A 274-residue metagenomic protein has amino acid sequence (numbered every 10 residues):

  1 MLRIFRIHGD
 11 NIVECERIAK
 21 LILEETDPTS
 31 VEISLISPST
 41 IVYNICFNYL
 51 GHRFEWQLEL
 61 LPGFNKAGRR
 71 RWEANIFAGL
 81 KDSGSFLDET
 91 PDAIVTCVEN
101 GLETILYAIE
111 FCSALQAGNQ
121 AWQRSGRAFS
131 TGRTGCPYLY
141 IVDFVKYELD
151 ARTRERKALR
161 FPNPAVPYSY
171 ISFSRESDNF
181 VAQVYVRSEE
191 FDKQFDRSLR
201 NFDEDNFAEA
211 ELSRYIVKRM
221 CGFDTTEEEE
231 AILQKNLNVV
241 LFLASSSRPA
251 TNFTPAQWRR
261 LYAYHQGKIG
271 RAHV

Functional and structural regions predicted by a protein language model:
M1-T29: Charged, often low-complexity linker/regulatory segments
G9-N11, V95-E99, F111-L115: Short, flexible loop/turn elements at secondary-structure junctions
I33-G101: Active-site metal-binding core of divalent-cation-utilizing nuclease and nuclease-like domains
D82, L115, N163-H273: Non-catalytic C-terminal interaction segments of nucleic acid-processing enzymes
A93-V95, I105-S113, A128: Conserved catalytic cores of phosphodiester-cleaving nucleases, focusing on short active-site segments
L115-S125: Active-site-adjacent loop/helix micro-motif of nuclease/hydrolase catalytic cores
S130-G135, S172-E176: Arginine/glycine-rich "motif VI" loop of SF2 helicases in the C-terminal RecA-like domain
G132-P164: Nucleic-acid nuclease catalytic cores
